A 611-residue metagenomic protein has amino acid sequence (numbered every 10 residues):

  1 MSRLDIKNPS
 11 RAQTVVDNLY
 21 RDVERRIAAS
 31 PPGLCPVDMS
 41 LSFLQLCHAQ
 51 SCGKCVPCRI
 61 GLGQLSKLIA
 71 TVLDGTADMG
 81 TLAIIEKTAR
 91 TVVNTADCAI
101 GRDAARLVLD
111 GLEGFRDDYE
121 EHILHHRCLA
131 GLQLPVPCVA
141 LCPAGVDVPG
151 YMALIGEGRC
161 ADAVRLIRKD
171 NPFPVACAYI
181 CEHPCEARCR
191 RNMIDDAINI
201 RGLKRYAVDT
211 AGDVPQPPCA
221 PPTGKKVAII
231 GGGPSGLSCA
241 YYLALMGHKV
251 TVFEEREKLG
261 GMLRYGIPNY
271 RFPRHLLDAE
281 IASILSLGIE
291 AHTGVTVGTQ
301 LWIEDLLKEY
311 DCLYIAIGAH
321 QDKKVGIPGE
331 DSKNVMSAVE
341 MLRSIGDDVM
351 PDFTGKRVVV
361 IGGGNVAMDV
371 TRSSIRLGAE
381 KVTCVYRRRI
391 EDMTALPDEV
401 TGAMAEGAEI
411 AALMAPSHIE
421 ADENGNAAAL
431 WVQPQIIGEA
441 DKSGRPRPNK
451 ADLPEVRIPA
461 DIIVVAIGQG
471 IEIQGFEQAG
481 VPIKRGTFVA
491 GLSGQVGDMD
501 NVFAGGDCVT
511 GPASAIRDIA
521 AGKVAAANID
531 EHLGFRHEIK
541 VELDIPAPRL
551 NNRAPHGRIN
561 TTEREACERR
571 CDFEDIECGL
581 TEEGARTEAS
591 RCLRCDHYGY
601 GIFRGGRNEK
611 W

Functional and structural regions predicted by a protein language model:
M1-L129: Redox cofactor-anchoring modules in respiratory/redox and cofactor-processing assemblies
Q45-K67, R90-L107, A130-G150, P172-M193 (+1 more regions): Local cysteine-cluster metal-coordination motifs and their immediate loop/turn environment, predominantly Fe-S cluster
C128-A130, P137-C138, T401-G402, A415-A421 (+4 more regions): Mid-to-C-terminal Rossmann-like scaffold of FAD/NAD(P)H-dependent oxidoreductases
Y206-A220, A282-T299, D322-L377, I483-M499: Glycine-rich dinucleotide-binding loop and its adjacent helix/turn
P221, K226-A228, D278-I327, H418-W431 (+3 more regions): Feature captures the FAD/FMN-dependent oxidoreductase FAD-binding
K249-V252, R256-L287, A291, I345 (+2 more regions): Rossmann-like dinucleotide-binding cores of NAD(P)H-dependent redox enzymes
D331-K356, E423, A440-P512, I545 (+1 more regions): FAD-site-proximal beta/loop scaffold in flavoenzymes
V370, G505-I539: A conserved FAD-binding loop/helix module that cradles the flavin
